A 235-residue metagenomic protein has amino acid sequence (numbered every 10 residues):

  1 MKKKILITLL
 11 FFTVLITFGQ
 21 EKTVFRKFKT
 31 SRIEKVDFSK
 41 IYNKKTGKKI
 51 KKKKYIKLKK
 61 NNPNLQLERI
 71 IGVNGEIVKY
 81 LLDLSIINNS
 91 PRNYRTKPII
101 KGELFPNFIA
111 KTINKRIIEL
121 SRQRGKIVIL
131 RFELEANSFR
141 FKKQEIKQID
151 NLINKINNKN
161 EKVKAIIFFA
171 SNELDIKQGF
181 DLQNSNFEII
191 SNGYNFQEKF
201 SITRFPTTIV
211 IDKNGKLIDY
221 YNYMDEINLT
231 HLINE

Functional and structural regions predicted by a protein language model:
M1-T23: Bacterial Sec-dependent N-terminal signal peptides
E21-S39, G47: Short N-terminal segments immediately surrounding and downstream of signal-peptide cleavage
K35-K40, Y55-I56, N64-L65, S185-F187 (+1 more regions): Structural micro-motif
K40-I41, G47, D83-L120: N-terminal "domain-start" segment that seeds a small globular fold
P91, V210-E235: Thiol-/selenol-based redox modules, centered on thioredoxin-like and closely related oxidoreductase domains
I100-P106, R116-D150: Short active-site neighborhood of thiol/selenol oxidoreductases, capturing the structured segment around
R131, A136-L182, F196: Structural microenvironment flanking redox-active thiols in thiol-disulfide oxidoreductases
A165-I166, E173-K213: Short, internal strand/loop/helix patches that form the active-site neighborhood or redox-interaction surface
